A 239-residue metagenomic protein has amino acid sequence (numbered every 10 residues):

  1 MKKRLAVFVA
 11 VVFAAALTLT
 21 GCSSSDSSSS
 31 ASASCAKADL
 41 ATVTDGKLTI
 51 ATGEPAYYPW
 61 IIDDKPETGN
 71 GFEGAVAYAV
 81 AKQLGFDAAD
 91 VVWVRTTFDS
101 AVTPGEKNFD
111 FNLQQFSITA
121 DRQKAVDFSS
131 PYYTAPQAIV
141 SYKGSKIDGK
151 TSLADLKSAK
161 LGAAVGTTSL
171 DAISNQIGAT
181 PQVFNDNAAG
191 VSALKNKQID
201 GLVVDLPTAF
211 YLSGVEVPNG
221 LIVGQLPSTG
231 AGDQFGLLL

Functional and structural regions predicted by a protein language model:
A16-G21: C-terminal motif of bacterial Sec signal peptides marking the signal peptidase cleavage site
S23-D26: Bacterial signal peptide processing site
A33-N112: Extracytoplasmic small-molecule ligand-binding "clamshell" domains of the periplasmic binding protein/Venus flytrap
I50, G69-Q83, F116-S117, A135-N187 (+2 more regions): Bilobed "Venus flytrap"/periplasmic-binding protein-like clamshell domains and structurally analogous long
E54, T134-S141, P207, G214-L239: Periplasmic-binding protein-like
V80, P104-E106, L156, L194-K195 (+1 more regions): Hydrophobic residues within well-ordered alpha-helices
A88, E106-F116, A159-K160, N196-T208 (+1 more regions): Alpha-to-beta junction loops
V91-L153: Acidic, polar ligand-binding/catalytic clefts
